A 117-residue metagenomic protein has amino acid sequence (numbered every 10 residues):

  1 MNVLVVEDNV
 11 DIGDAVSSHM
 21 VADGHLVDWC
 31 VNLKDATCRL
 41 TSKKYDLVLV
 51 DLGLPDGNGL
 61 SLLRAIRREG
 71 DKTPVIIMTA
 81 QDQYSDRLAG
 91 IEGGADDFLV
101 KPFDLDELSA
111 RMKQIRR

Functional and structural regions predicted by a protein language model:
M1-R117: N-terminal/domain-start alpha-helical segments
